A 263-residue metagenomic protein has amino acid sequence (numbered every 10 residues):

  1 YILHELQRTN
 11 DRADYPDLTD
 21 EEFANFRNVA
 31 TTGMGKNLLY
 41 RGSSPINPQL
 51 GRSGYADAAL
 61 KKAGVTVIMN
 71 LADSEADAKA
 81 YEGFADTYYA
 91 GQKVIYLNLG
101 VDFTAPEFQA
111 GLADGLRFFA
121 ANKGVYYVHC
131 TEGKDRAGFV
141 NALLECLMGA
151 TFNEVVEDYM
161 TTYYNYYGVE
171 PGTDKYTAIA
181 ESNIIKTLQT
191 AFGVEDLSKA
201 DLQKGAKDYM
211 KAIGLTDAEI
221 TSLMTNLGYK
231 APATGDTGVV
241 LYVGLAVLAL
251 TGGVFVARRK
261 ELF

Functional and structural regions predicted by a protein language model:
Y1-Y126, F139-G235: Cys-dependent protein tyrosine phosphatase-like superfamily
V128-C130: The Walker A (P-loop) glycine that initiates the GxxxxGKT/S ATP-binding motif of P-loop NTPases
E132, R136-A137: Ser/Thr-glycine-rich phosphate-binding loops at phosphate-binding pockets of nucleotides, nucleotide cofactors
V239-R259: A cross-kingdom C-terminal cell-surface attachment/processing module
L262-F263: Cytoplasmic C-terminal tails of single-pass
